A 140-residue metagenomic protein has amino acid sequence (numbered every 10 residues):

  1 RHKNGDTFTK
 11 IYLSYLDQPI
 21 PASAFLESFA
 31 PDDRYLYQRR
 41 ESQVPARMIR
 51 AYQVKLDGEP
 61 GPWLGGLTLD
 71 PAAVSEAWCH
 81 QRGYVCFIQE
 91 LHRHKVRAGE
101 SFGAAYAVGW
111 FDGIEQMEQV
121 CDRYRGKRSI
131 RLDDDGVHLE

Functional and structural regions predicted by a protein language model:
R1-P21: Acidic (Asp/Glu-rich), glycine- and aromatic
I20-S28: Helix-loop junctions and short alpha-helical segments
F29-E140: Beta-strand-rich recognition/accessory modules
